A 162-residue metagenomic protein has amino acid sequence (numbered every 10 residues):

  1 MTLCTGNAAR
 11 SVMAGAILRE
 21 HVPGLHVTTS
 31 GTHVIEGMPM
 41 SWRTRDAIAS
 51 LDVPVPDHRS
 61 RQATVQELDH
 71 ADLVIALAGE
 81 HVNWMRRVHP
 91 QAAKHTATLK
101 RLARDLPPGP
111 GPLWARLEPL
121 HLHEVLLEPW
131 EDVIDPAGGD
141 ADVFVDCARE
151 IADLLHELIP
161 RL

Functional and structural regions predicted by a protein language model:
M1-L73, G79-N83, H89-A92, H156-L162: Conserved active-site segments centered on acidic
R86-L162: Phosphate-binding/catalytic loops
